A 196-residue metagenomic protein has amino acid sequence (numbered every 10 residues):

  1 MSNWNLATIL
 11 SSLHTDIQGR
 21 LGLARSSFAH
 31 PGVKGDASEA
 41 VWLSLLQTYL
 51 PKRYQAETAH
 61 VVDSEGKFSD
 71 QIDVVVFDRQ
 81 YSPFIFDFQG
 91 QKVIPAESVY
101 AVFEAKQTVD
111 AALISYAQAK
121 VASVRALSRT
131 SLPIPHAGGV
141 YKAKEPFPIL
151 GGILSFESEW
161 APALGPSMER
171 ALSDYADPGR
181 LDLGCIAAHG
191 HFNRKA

Functional and structural regions predicted by a protein language model:
M1-Q71, V76-A196: Intrinsically disordered, low-complexity Ser/Thr/Pro/Gly-rich regulatory segments
